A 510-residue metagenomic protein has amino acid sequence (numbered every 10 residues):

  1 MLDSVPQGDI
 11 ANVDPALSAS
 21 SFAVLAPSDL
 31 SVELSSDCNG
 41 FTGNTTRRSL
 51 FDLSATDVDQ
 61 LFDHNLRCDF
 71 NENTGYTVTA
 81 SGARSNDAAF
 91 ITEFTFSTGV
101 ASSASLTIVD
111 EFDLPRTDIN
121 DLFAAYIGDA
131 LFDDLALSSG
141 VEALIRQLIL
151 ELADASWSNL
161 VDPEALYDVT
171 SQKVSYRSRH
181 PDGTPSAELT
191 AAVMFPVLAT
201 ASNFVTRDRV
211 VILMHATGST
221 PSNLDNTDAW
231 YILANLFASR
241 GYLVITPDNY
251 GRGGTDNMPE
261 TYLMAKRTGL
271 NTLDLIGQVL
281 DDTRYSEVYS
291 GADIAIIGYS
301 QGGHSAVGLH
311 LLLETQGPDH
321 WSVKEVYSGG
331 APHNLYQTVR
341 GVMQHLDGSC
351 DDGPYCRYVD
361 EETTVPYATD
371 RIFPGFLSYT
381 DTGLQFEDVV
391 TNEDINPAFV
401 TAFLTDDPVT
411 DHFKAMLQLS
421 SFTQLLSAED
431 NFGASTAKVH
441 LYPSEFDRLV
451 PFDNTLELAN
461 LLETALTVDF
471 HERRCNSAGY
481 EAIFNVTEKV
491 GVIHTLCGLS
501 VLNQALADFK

Functional and structural regions predicted by a protein language model:
M1-D37, T77-S81, F90-V100: N-terminal non-catalytic regions of secreted/periplasmic and cell-surface proteins
L2-S4, L25, N44, R48-L50 (+1 more regions): Catalytic-loop region of hydrolases
I127, L131, S139, S328-F432: Accessory cap/linker subdomain of secreted extracellular hydrolases
P181-T190, M194-R240: Short, surface-exposed "cap/lid" segments of acyl-processing enzymes
Y262-Y285: Alpha/beta-hydrolase active-site loop
S435, H440-P443, D447: Short beta-strand/loop motif that positions the catalytic acidic residue of the alpha/beta-hydrolase fold
R448-N454: Conserved alpha/beta-hydrolase "acid-adjacent" motif
L456-E457, T464-K510: C-terminal catalytic histidine-bearing segment of alpha/beta-hydrolase fold enzymes
